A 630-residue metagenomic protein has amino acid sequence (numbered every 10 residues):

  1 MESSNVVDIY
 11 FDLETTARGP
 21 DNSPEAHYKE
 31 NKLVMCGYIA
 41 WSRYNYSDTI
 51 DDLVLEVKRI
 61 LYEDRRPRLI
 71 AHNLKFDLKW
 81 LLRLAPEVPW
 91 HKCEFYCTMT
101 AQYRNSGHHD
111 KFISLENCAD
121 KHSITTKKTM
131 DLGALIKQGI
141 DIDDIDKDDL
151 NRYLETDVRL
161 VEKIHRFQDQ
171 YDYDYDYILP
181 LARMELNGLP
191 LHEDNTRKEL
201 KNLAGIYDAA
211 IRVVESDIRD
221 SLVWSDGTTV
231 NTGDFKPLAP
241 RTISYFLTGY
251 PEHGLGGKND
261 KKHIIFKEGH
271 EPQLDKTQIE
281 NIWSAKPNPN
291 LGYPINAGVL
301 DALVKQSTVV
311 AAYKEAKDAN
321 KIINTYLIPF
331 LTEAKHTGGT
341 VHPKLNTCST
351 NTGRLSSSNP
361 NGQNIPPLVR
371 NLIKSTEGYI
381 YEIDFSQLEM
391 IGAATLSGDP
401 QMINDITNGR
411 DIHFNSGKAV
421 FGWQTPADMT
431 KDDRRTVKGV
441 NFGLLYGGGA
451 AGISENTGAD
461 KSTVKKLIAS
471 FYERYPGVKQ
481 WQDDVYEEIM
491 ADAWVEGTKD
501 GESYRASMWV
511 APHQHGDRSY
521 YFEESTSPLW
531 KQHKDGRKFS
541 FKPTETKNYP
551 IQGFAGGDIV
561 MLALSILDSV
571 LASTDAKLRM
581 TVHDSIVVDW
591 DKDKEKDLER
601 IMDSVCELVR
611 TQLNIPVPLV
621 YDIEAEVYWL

Functional and structural regions predicted by a protein language model:
M1-E14, R18-G19, K121, T126 (+10 more regions): Conserved "right-hand" nucleotidyltransferase catalytic core of DNA-directed polymerases
M1-V7, K58-E63, I365-Y379, S569-A572: A short acidic-Thr-Gly-centered motif at the start of a beta-strand
N31-V34, Y38-L55, Y62, R66-D169 (+3 more regions): Active-site-proximal helix-loop-helix substrate-binding element of RNase H-like nuclease domains
R66-K75, D234, D384, G452 (+1 more regions): Short glycine-rich phosphate-binding loop at a beta-alpha junction
K75-E87, Y103-S106, S244-P251, S386-Q401 (+1 more regions): Short active-site loop/helix that positions an aromatic residue
Y326-A334, L368-R370, E382, M402-N404 (+4 more regions): Short, contiguous acidic/charged loop-to-helix segments that flank catalytic cores in large enzymes
P343, C348, G422-T581, K592 (+1 more regions): Conserved catalytic core of nucleic-acid polymerases
L598-C606: Short amphipathic alpha-helices in soluble, non-transmembrane regions that often serve as interface/regulatory elements
